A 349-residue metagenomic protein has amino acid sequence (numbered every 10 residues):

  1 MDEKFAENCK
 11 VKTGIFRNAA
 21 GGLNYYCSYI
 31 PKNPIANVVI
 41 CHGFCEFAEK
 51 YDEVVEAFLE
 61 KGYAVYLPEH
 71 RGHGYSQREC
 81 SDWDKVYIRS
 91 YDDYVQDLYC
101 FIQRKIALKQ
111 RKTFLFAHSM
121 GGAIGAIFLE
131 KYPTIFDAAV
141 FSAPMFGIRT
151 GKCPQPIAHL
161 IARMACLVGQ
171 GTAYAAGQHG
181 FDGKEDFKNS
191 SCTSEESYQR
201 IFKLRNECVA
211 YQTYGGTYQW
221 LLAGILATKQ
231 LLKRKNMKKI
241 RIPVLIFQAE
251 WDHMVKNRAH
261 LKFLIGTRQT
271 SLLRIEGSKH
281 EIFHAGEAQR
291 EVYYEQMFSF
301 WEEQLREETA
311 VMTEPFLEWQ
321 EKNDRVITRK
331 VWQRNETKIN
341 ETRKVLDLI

Functional and structural regions predicted by a protein language model:
M1-I30: N-terminal cap/lid segment of alpha/beta-hydrolase-fold proteins
G43-E46: Active-site glycine-rich loops that stabilize anionic/oxyanionic intermediates across multiple enzyme folds
A57-S81: Conserved alpha/beta-hydrolase
V86-R104: Alpha/beta-hydrolase active-site loop
G125-Y211: Alpha/beta-hydrolase-fold enzymes
I240, I246-Q248: Short beta-strand/loop motif that positions the catalytic acidic residue of the alpha/beta-hydrolase fold
I242, K256-L264: Short alpha-helix in the alpha/beta-hydrolase fold that links the catalytic acid
E276-N335, L346-I349: Catalytic active-site module of serine/aspartate enzymes centered on a nucleophile-bearing elbow/loop
